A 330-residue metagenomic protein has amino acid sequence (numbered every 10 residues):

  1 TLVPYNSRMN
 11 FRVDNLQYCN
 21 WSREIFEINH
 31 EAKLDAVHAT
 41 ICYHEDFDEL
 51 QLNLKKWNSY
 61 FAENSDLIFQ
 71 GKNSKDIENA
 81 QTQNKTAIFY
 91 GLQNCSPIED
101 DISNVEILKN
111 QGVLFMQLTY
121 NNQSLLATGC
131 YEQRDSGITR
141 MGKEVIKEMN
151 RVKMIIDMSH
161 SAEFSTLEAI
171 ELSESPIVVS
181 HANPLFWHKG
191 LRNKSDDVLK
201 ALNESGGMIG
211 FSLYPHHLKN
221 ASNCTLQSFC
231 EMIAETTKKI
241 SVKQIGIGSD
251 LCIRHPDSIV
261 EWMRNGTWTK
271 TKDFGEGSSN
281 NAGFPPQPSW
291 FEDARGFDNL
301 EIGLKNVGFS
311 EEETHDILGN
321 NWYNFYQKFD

Functional and structural regions predicted by a protein language model:
L2-R140, K189-D330: N-terminal hydrophobic targeting/anchoring segments and the immediately downstream early-domain regions of hydrolases
F61, G137-R151, A169-I177: Alpha-helix-loop-beta-strand connector modules within alpha/beta enzyme cores
T86, I146-M154, V307: Short, surface-exposed connector motifs at secondary-structure boundaries
V152-M154, S175-P176, S180, H188-K189 (+1 more regions): Phosphate/pyrophosphate-binding betaalpha-module
M154-H160: Catalytic beta/alpha-barrel core
F164-S165: Internal active-site segments that recognize and position negatively charged phosphoryl groups and nucleotide moieties
I170-N183, N265-K272: A short alpha/beta connector and helix-capping loop motif
